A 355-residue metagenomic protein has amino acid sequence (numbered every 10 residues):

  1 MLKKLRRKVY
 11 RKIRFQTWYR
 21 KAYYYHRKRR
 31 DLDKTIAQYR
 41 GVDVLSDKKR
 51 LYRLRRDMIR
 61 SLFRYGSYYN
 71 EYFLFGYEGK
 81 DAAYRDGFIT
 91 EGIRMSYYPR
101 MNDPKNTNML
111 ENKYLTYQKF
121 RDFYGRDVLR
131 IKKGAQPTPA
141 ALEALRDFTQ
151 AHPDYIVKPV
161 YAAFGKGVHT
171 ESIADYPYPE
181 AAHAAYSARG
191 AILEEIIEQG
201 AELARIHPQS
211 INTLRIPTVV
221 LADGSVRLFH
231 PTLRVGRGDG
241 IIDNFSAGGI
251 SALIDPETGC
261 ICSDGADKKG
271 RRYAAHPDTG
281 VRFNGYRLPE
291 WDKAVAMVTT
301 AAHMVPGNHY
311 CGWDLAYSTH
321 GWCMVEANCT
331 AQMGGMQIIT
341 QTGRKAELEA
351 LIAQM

Functional and structural regions predicted by a protein language model:
M1-R29: Intrinsically disordered, low-structural-confidence terminal and linker regions
K21-A144, A163: Conserved N-proximal alpha/beta basic substrate-recognition cap immediately N-terminal to, or forming the N-lobe
N102, N106-L214, A222-D223: Active-site nucleotide/adenylate-binding loops and adjacent lid/helix of ATP-dependent enzymes
D154-I156, Y310-W313: A short linear hydrophobic-aromatic micro-motif
Y155, R227-F229, C323-V325: Protein kinase-like catalytic core scaffold
P159-Y161, E195-I197, T218-V220, V235 (+2 more regions): Short, flexible loop/turn elements at secondary-structure junctions
I206-H207, I211-A296: ATP-dependent carboxylate/phosphate-activation module, predominantly the ATP-grasp catalytic core and closely related
R271-T299, H303-Y310, Y317-M355: C-terminal active-site "lid" helix and adjoining low-complexity regulatory extension at the edge of ATP-using catalytic
